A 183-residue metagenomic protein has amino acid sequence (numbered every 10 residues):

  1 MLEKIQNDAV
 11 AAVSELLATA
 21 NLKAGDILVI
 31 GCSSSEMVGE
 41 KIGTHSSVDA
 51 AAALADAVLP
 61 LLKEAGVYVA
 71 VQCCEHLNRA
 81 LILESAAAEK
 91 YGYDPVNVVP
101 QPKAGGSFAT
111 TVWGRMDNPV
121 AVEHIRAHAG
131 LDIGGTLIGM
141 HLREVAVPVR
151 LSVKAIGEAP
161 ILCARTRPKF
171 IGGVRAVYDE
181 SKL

Functional and structural regions predicted by a protein language model:
M1-L28, V48-L61: N-terminal glycine-/serine-/threonine-rich phosphate-binding loop
S14, A18-N21, L59-V67, W113-A121 (+1 more regions): Generic secondary-structure signature for well-ordered alpha-helical cores
A20-L22, A104, R150-A155: Solvent-exposed alpha-helices and their adjacent loops that cap or buttress functional pockets in soluble metabolic
D26-G31, V69-A70: Short glycine-rich phosphate-binding loop at a beta-alpha junction
M37-I42, S46-A53, P60-R79, A104: Active-site histidine-anchored catalytic micro-motif
E40-I42, L81-E84, G173-R175: Short acidic, glycine/serine/threonine-rich loops at helix termini
A65-A129, I133-G134: Ligand-binding beta-strand-loop-alpha-helix segment within the catalytic cores of soluble metabolic enzymes
T110, G114-L183: Glycine-rich, aromatic-bearing surface loops/beta-hairpins
